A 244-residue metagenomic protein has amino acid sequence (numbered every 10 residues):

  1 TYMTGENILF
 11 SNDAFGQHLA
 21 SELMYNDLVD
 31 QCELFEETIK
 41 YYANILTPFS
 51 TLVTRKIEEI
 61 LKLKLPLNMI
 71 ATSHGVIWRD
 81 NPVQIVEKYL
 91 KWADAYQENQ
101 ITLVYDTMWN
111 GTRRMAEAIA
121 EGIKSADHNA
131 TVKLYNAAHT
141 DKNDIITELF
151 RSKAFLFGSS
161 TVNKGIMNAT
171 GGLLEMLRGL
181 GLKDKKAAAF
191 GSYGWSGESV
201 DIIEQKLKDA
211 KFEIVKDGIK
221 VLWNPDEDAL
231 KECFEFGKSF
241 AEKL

Functional and structural regions predicted by a protein language model:
T1-L28: Catalytic core of the metallo-beta-lactamase
Y2, L9, Q100-V104, A188: Conserved beta-strand elements of the Class I
N7, D13-A14, G75, T107 (+1 more regions): Active-site metal-binding loops of divalent metal-dependent hydrolases
D13, Y105-M108, A137, G191-S192: Cofactor-binding loop segments of dinucleotide-utilizing enzymes, especially the Rossmann-like FAD- and NAD(P)+-binding
L19-Y25, D30-I70, H74-I77, A118-K133 (+2 more regions): FMN-binding flavodoxin-like domain, especially the glycine-rich phosphate-binding loop
T72-E98: Terminal amphipathic helices with adjacent charged low-complexity linkers/tails
T112: Glycine-rich phosphate/diphosphate-binding loop of Rossmann-like nucleotide-binding domains
